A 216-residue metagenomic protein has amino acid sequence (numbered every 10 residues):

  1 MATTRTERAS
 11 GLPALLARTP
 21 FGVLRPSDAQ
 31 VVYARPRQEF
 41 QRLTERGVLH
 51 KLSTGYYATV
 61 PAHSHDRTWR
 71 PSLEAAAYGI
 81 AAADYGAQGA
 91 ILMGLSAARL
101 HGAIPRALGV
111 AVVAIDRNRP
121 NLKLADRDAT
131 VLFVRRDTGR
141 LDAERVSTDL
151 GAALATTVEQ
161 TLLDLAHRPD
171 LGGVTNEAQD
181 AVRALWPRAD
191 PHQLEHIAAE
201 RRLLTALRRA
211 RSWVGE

Functional and structural regions predicted by a protein language model:
M1-L12, S72-E74: Short alpha-helical segments that sit at the start of domains
R5-R8, A87, A155: Generic alpha-helical segment signature
T6-P26: Short amphipathic alpha-helical interface segments
L16, Q30-V31, Y85: Residue-level marker of alpha-helix boundaries and capping positions
R18, G86, G151: Generic anion/oxyanion-binding catalytic loop in active/binding sites
V23-S27, R37-E144: Short gly/ser-rich loop at a beta-strand->alpha-helix junction or flexible surface loop bordering the NTP-binding
Q30, V110, T138-E216: Hydrophobic alpha-helical interaction segments
